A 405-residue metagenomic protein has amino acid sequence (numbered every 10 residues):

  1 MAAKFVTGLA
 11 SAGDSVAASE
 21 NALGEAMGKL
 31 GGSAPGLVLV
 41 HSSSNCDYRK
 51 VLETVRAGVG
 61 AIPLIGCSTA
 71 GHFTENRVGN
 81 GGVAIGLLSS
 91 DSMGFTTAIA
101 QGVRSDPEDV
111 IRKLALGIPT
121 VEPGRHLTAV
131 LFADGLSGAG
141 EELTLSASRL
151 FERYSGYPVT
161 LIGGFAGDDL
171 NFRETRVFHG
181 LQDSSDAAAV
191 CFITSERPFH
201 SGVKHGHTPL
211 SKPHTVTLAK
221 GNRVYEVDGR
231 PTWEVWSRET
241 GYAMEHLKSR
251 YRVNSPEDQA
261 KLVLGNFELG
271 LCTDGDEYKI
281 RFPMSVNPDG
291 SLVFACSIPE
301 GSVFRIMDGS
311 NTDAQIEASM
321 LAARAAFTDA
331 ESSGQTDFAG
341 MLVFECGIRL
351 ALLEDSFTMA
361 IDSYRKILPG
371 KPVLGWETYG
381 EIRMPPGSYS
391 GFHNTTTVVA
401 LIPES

Functional and structural regions predicted by a protein language model:
M1-L37, S42-G58, I62-P63, C67-E354 (+2 more regions): Small-residue-enriched flexible segments
